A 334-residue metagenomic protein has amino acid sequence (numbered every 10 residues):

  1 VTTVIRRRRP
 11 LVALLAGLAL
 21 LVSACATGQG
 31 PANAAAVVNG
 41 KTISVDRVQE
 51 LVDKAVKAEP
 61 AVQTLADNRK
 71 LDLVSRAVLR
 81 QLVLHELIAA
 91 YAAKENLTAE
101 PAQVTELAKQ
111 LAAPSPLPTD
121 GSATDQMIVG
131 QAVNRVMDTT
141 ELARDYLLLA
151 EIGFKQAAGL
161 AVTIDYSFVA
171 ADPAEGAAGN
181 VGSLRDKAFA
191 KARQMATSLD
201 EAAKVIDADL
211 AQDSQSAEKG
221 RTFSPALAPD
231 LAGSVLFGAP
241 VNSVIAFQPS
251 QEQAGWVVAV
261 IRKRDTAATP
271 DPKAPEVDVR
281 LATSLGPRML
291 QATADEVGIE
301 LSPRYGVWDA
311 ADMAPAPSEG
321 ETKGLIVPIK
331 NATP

Functional and structural regions predicted by a protein language model:
V1-D72, D295-P334: Short, low-structural-confidence N-terminal segments
V1-R7, D207, D213, A217-R221: Terminal targeting segments of Actinobacterial cell-envelope proteins
L15-S23, A77-L84, I88, A92 (+4 more regions): Hydrophobic alpha-helical membrane segments, chiefly transmembrane helices and signal peptide h-regions, characterized
S23-Q29, A77, A232-A239: Short linear motifs in intrinsically disordered
A26-M127: N-terminal targeting/tethering segments
N33-T42, T64-L79, I88-T98, Q131-T139 (+4 more regions): Second-shell loop/turn segments in exported
L51-A58, Q81-T98, E106-P118, D145-K155 (+4 more regions): Structured segments of extracytoplasmic/periplasmic soluble domains in secreted or envelope-associated proteins
T124-T197, E201-D207, L227-P334: PPIase-associated folding chaperone regions across multiple families
